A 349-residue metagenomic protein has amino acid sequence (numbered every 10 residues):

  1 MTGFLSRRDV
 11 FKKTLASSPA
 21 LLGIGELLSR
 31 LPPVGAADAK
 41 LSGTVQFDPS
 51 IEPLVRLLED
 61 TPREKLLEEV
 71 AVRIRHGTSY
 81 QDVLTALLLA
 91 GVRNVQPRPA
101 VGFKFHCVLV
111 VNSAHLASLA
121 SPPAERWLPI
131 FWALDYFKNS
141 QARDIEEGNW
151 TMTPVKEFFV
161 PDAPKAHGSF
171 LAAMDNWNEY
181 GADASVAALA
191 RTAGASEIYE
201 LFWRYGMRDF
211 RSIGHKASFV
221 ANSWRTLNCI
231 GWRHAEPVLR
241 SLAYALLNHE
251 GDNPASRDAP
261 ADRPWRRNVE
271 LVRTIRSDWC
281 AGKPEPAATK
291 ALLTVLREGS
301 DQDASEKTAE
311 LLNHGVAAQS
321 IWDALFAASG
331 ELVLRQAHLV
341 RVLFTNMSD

Functional and structural regions predicted by a protein language model:
T2-D349: Mature, well-folded catalytic/scaffold domains that follow N-terminal targeting or propeptide regions
